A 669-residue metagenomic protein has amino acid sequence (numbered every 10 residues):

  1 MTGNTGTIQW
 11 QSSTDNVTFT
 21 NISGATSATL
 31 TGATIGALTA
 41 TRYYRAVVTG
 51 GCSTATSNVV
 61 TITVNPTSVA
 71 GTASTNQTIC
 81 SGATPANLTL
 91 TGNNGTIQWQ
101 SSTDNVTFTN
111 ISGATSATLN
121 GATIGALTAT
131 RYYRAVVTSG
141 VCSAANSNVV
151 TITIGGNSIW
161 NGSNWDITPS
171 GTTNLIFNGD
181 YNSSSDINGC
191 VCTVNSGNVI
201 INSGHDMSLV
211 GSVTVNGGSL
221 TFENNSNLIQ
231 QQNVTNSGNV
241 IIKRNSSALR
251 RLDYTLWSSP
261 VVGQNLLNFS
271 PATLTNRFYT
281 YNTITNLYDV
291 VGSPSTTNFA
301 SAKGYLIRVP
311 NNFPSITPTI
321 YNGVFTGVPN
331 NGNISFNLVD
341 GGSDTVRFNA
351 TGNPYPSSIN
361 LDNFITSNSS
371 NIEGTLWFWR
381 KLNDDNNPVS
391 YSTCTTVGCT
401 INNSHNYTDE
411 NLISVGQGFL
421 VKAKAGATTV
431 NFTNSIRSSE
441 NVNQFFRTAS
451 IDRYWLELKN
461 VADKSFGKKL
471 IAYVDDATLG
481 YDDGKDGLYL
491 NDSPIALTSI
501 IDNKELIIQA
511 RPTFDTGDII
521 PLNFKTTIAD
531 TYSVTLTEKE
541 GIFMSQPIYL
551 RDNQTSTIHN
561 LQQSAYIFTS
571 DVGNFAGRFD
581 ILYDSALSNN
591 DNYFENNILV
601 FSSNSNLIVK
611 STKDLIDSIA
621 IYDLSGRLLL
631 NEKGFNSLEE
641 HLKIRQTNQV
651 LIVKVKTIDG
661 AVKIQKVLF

Functional and structural regions predicted by a protein language model:
M1-T2, A83-G92, N606-K610: A short beta-strand segment in extracellular, disulfide-stabilized domains
G3-Q9, G92-Q98: Solvent-exposed loop segments of extracellular immunoglobulin-like
Q11-T14, R45, S57, Q100-T103 (+3 more regions): Conserved Ser/Thr-centered positions that define the repeating blades of beta-propeller domains
T14-T34, T103-T123: Surface-exposed, flexible coil segments in extracellular/virion-facing regions
A37, A126, G155-V234, Y288-P294 (+3 more regions): Extracellular beta-sheet-rich ligand-binding/adhesion modules
V60-P66, V150-G156, Y583, F669: Interdomain boundary/hinge segments at the C-termini of tandem beta-sandwich modules
P66-N76, D591-V600: Proline-enriched interdomain boundary motifs that mark the N-terminal boundary and often initiate the first structured
L287, S293, F299-A300, R308-Q646 (+1 more regions): Compositionally biased Ser/Thr/Gly- and acidic/asparagine-rich, proline-interspersed low-complexity stretches
